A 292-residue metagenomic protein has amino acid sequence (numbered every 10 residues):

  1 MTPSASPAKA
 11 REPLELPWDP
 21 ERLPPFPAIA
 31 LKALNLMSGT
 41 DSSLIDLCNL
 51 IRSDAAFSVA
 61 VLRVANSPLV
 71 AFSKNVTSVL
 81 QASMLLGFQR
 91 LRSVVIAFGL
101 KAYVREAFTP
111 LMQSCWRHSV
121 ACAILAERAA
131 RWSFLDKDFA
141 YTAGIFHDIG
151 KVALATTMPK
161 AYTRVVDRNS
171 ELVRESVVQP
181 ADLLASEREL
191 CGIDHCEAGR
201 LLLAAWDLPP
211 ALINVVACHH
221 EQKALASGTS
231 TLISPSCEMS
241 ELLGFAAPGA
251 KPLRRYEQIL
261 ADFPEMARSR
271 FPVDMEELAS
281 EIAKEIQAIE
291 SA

Functional and structural regions predicted by a protein language model:
M1-L14, E238, Q258-A292: Terminal helices and disordered tails flanking the catalytic cores of nucleotide-processing hydrolases
M1-S170, V177-Y256: Conserved alpha-helical "signature site" that marks functionally important helical segments or helix/loop junctions
